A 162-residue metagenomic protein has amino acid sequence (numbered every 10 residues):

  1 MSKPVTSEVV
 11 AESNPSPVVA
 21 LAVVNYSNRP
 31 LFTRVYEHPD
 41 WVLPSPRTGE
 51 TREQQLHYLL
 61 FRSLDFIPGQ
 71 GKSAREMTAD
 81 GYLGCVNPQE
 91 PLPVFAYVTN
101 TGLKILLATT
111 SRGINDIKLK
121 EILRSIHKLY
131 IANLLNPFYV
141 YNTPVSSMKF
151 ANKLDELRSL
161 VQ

Functional and structural regions predicted by a protein language model:
S2-A20, Y26-Q162: Acidic, low-complexity cytosolic segments
